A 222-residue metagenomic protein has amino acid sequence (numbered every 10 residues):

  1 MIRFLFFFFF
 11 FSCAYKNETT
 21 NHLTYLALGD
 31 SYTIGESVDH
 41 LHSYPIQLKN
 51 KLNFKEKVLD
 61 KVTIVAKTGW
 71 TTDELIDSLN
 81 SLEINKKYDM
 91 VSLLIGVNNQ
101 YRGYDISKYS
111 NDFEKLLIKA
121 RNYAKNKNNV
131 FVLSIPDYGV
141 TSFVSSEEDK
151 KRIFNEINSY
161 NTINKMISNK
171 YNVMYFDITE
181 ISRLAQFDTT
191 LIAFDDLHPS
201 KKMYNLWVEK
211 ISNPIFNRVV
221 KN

Functional and structural regions predicted by a protein language model:
M1-F7: Sec-dependent signal peptide recognition, specifically the positively charged N-region followed immediately by
C13-T68, S78-K87: Serine-esterase "nucleophile elbow" of acetyl-processing enzymes
V58, D77-N222: Alpha-helical cap/lid subdomain in secreted, periplasmic, or secretory-pathway luminal O-acyl-processing enzymes
E74: Short acidic active-site motifs
